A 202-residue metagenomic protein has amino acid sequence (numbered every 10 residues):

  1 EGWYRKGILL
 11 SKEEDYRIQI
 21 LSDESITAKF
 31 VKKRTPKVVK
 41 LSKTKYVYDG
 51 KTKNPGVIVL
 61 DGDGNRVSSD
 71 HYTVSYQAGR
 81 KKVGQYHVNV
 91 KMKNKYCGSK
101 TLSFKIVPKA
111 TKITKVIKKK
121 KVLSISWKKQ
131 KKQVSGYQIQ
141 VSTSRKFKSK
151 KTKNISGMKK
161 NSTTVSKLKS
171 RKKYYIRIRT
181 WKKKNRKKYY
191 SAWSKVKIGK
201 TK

Functional and structural regions predicted by a protein language model:
E1-K33, K153: Secondary-structure capping and domain/repeat boundary segments
K6-L21, G64-Y96: Serine/threonine-rich, repeat-prone extracellular segments and beta-strand-based repeat modules of secreted/surface
K33-N65: Solvent-exposed, low-complexity, repeat-rich "mucin-like" stalks and linkers
K121-V134: Conserved aromatic anchor
K132-N154: Extracellular low-complexity, O-glycosylation-prone stalks/linkers
V165-N185: Beta-strand-rich modules
K184-K202: Extracellular fibronectin type III
